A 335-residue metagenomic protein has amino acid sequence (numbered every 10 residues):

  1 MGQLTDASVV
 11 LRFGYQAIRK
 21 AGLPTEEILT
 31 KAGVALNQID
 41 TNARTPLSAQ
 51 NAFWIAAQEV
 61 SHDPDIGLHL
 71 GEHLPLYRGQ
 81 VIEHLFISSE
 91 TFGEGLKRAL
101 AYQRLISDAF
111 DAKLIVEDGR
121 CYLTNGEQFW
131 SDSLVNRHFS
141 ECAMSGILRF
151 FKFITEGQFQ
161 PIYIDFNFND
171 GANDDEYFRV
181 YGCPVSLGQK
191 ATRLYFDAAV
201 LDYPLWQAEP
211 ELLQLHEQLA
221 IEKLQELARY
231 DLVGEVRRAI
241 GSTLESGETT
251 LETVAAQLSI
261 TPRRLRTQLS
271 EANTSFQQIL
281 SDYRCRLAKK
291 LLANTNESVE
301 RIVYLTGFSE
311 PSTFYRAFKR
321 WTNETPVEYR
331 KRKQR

Functional and structural regions predicted by a protein language model:
M1-R120: N-terminal low-complexity or simple alpha-helical regulatory segments that function as activation/interaction modules
A21, S140, S281-R284: Active-site-proximal structural scaffolding
Q58, L100, M144-L148, K152 (+2 more regions): Generic solvent-exposed, charged/amphipathic alpha-helical segments that serve as macromolecular interface scaffolds
Q80-F86, F129-L134, L201-D202, I221-E222: Short hinge/gating elements
G95, A143-G146, L212: Internal, well-ordered alpha-helical segments in soluble enzyme and binding-protein domains
D111, I115-D202: DNA-contacting interfaces and partner/effector-binding or oligomerization modules in DNA-centric proteins
G171-A172, E176-R335: Extended mid-to-C-terminal alpha-helical interaction segments
